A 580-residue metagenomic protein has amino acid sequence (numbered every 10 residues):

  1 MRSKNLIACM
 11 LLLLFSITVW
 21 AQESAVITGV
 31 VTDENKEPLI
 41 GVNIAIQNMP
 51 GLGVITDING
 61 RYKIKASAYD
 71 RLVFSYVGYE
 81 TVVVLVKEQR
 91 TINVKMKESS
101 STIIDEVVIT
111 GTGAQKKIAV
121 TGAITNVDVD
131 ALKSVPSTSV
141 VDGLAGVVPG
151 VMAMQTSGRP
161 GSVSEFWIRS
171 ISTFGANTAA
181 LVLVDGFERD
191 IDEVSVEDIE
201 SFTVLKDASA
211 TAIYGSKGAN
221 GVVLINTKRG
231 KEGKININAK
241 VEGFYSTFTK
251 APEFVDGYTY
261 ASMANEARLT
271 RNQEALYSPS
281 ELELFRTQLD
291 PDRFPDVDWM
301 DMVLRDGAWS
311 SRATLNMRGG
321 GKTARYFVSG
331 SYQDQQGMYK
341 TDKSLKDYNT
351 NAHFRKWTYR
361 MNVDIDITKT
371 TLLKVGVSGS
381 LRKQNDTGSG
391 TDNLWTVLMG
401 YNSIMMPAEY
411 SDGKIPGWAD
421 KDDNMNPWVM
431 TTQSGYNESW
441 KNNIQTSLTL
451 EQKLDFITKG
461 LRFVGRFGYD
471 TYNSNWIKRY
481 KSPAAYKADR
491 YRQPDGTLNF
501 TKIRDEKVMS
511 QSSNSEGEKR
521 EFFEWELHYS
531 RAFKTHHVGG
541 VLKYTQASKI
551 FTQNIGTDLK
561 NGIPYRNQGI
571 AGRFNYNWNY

Functional and structural regions predicted by a protein language model:
R2-Y359, L373: Short, small/polar-rich motifs associated with maturation and membrane association, primarily at protein termini
M154, D296-R318, M405-P416, K481 (+1 more regions): Outer-membrane beta-barrel transmembrane domain signature of Gram-negative proteins, especially the mid-to-C-terminal
F166, V223, L315, Y359-M361 (+3 more regions): Membrane-embedded beta-strands of outer-membrane beta-barrel proteins, especially the hydrophobic/small aromatic
T227-R229, G319-G321, M361, I365-D366 (+3 more regions): Residue-level signature of outer-membrane beta-barrel architecture
G230-I235, K322-T323, M338, T370 (+3 more regions): Short loop/turn motifs that connect adjacent beta-strands in outer-membrane beta-barrel proteins
I237-A239, Y326-V328, L373-V375, L461-F467 (+2 more regions): Transmembrane beta-strands of outer-membrane beta-barrel proteins
F248-K250, D292-S331, Q335-Y339, T350-M425 (+6 more regions): Flexible loop and strand-edge segments within Gram-negative outer membrane beta-barrel domains
F254-A261, S344-T350, G390-G400, R479-R490 (+2 more regions): Flexible, surface-exposed loop regions and adjacent strand-edge segments of Gram-negative outer-membrane beta-barrel
